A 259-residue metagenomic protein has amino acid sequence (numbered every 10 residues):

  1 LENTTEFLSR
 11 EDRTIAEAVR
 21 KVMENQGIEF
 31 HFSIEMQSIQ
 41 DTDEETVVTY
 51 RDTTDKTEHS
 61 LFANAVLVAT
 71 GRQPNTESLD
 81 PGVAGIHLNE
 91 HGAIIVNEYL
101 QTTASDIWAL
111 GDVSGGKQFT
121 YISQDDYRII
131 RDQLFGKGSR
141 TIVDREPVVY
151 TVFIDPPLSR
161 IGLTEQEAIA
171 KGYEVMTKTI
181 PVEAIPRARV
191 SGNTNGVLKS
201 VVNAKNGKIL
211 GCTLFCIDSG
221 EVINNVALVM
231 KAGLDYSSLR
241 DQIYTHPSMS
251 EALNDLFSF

Functional and structural regions predicted by a protein language model:
L1-T57, K117-Q124, D132-E167: Rossmann-like dinucleotide-binding cores of NAD(P)H-dependent redox enzymes
L8, N75-S78, K117, A188 (+1 more regions): Glycine/Thr-rich phosphate-binding loops of Rossmann-like dinucleotide-binding domains
E29, S60, H87, E174-M176: Conserved beta-strand segments of alpha/beta enzyme cores
S38, G85, Y99, K199-V201: Short, surface-exposed charged micro-motifs
T42, S78, G85-H87, V190-N195: Short loop/turn motifs at secondary-structure junctions and domain boundaries
T53, N89, N97-E98, E165 (+1 more regions): Short, acidic, Ser/Thr-enriched surface-loop or helix-capping motifs
S60-K137: FAD-site-proximal beta/loop scaffold in flavoenzymes
F153-F259: Flexible, glycine-rich terminal cap/loop adjacent to redox cofactors in electron-transfer oxidoreductases
